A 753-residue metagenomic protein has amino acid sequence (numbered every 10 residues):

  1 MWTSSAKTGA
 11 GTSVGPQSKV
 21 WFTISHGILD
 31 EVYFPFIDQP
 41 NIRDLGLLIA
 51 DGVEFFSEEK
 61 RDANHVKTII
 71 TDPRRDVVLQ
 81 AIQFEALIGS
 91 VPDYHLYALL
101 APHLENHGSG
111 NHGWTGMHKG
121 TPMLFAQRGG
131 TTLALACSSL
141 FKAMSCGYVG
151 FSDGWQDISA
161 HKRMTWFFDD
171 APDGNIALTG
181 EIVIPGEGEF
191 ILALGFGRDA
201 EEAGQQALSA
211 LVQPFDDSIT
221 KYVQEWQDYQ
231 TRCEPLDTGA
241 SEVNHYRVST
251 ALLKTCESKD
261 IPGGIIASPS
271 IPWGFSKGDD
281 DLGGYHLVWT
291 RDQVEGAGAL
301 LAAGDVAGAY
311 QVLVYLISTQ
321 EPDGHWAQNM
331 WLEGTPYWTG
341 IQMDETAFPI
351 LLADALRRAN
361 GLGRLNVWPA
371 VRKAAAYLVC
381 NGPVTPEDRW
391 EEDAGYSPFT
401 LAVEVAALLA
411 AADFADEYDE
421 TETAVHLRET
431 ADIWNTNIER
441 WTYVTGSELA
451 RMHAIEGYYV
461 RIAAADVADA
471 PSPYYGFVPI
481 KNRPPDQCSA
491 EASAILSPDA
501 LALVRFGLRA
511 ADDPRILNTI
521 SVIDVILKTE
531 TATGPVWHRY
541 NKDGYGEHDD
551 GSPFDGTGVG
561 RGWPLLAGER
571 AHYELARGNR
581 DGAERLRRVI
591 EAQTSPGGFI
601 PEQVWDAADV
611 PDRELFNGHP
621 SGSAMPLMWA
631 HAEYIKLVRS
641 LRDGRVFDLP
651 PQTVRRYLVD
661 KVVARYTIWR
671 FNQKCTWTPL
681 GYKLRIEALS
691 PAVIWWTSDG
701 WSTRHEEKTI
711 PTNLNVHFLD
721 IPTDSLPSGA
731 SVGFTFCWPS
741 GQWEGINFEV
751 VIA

Functional and structural regions predicted by a protein language model:
M1-D62, A134-D157, D228-P235, G239 (+1 more regions): An extended acidic
M1-F36, V288, T339-R358, G476 (+2 more regions): C-terminal capping/lid segments that line or modulate ligand- or cofactor-binding pockets
R61-D62, D72-L79, Q83-G284, L649: Acidic/polar, glycine-enriched structural segments that form the non-catalytic walls/loops of the carbohydrate-binding
Q83-A86, T231-T238, A251-C256, Q293-V306 (+6 more regions): Well-ordered alpha-helical scaffold segments within catalytic/enzyme domains
E85-L87, G113-G116, F125-Q127, D216-Y222 (+4 more regions): Aromatic-rich carbohydrate-recognition surfaces in CAZymes
G108, P122, A126-W155, L236-H245 (+5 more regions): Extended ligand-binding clefts on enzyme/binding-domain cores
W226, L252-I261, D305-A327, V367-E387 (+5 more regions): Long, well-ordered core segments of solenoidal/helical folds
L649-A753: Glycan-association/targeting regions that enable binding to alpha-glucans and other polysaccharides
